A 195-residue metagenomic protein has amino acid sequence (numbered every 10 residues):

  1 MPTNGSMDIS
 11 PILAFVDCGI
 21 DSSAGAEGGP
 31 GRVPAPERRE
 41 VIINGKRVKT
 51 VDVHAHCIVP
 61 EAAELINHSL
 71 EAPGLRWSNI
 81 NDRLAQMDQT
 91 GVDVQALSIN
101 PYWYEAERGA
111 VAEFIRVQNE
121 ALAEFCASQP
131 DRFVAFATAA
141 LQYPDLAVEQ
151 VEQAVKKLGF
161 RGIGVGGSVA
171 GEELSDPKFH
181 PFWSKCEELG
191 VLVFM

Functional and structural regions predicted by a protein language model:
M1-M195: Helix-coil boundary/capping segments in enzymes
